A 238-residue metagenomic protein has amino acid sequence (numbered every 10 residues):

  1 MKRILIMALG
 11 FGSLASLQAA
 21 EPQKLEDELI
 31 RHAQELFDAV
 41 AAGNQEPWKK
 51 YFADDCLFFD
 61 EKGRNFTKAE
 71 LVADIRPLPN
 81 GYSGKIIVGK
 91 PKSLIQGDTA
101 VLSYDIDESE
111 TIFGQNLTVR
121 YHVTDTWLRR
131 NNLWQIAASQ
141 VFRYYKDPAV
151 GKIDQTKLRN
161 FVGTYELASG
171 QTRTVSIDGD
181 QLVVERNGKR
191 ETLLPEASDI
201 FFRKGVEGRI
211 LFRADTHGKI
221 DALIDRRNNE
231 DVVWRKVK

Functional and structural regions predicted by a protein language model:
I4-S13: Sec-dependent N-terminal signal peptides
Q18-D54, Q115, K152-T156: Short, low-complexity N-terminal intrinsically disordered segments enriched in polar/charged residues
L36, L71, I75, V88-S93 (+4 more regions): Hydrophobic/aromatic beta-strand elements that line small-molecule binding cavities or substrate pockets in beta-rich
L36, P47-K49, C56, L71 (+4 more regions): Hydrophobic pocket/interface hotspot
Q45-Q96, Q115-T118: A solvent-exposed, acidic/Ser-Thr-rich amphipathic alpha-helical stretch
D55, S103-E110: Generic short beta-strand segments
R120-Y145: Short beta-strand edge/turn micro-motifs at domain boundaries
Y144-K238: Peripheral terminal and inter-domain segments
